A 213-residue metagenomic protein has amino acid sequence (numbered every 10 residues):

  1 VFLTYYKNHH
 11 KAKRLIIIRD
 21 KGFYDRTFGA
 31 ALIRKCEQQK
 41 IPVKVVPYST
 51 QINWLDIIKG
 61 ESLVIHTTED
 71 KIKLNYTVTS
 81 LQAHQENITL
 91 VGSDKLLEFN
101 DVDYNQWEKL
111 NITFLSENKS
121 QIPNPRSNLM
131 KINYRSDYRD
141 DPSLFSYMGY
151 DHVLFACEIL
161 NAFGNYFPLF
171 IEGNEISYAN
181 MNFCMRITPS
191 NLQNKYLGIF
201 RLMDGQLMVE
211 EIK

Functional and structural regions predicted by a protein language model:
V1-T4, A30, R34, N75 (+4 more regions): Solvent-exposed, polar/charged alpha-helical surfaces in well-ordered, non-transmembrane soluble domains, broadly
V1-V45: An alpha-beta-alpha
K7-K11, E37, I41, Q82-E86 (+2 more regions): Sec-exported extracytoplasmic/periplasmic mature domains
R14-D20, G60-T77, I88-D94, S146: Periplasmic-binding protein-like
R19-F28, V45-I52, T68-K73, S93-F99: Hinge/beta->alpha junction and helix N-cap segments in small-molecule ligand-binding domains
E37-K59: A short, well-structured beta->alpha microelement
V78-M148: Extracellular/periplasmic periplasmic-binding protein-like sensory domains
R139-Y150, C157-E211: Segments of small-molecule ligand-sensing domains
